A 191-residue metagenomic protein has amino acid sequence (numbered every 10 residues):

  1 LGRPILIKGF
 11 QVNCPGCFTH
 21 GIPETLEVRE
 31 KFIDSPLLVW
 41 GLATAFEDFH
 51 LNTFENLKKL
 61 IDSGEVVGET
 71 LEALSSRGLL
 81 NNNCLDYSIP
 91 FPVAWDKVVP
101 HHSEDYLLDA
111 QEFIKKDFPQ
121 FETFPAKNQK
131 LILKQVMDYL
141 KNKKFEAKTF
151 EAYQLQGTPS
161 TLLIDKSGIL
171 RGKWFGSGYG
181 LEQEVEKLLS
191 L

Functional and structural regions predicted by a protein language model:
L1-G2, D34, S88, Q156-P159: Extracytoplasmic
R3-I5, F10-C14, G21, F46 (+1 more regions): Short pre-active-site segment immediately N-terminal to redox-active cysteine/selenocysteine motifs in thiol-based
L6-I7, V39, T161: Hydrophobic beta-strand anchors of alpha/beta hydrolase catalytic cores
P15, D48, P100-H102, L170 (+1 more regions): Flexible, glycine-rich phosphate/dinucleotide-binding loops and adjacent beta-alpha linkers at cofactor/substrate
P15-G16, P23, P92, P159 (+1 more regions): Proline-centered helix-kink/hinge sites
G16, G41, R171-K173: Short catalytic-loop micro-motif centered on adjacent basic/acidic residues
T19-A110, D117-F124: Structural microenvironment flanking redox-active thiols in thiol-disulfide oxidoreductases
F113-L191: Thiol-/selenol-based redox modules, centered on thioredoxin-like and closely related oxidoreductase domains
